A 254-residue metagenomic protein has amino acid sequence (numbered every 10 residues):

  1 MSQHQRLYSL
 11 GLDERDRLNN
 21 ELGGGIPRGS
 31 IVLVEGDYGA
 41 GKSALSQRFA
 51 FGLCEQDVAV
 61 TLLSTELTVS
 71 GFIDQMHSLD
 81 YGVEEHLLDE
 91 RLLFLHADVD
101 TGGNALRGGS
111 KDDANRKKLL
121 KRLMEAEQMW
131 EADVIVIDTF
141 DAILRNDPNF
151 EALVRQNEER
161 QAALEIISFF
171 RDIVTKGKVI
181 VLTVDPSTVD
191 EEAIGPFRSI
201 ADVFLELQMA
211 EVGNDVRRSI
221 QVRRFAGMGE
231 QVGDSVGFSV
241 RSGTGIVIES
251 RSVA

Functional and structural regions predicted by a protein language model:
S2-R6, M228-A254: C-terminal regions of RecA-like/P-loop NTPase motor modules
S9-G25: Pre-Walker A adenine-sensing motif
V32-E35: Short hydrophobic/aromatic beta-strand immediately N-terminal to the Walker A/P-loop
D37-G102, R107: Conserved P-loop
A59, R91, E131-V134, T175-T183: Loop/turn-to-beta-strand initiation segments
E66-S70, D98-G102, D141-I143, P186-D190 (+2 more regions): Conserved nucleotide-binding/hydrolysis micro-motifs of P-loop NTPases
D100-R171: Phosphate-binding/switch loop-helix module in NTP-utilizing enzymes
K178-S242: Phosphate-binding/switch region of NTP-binding enzymes
